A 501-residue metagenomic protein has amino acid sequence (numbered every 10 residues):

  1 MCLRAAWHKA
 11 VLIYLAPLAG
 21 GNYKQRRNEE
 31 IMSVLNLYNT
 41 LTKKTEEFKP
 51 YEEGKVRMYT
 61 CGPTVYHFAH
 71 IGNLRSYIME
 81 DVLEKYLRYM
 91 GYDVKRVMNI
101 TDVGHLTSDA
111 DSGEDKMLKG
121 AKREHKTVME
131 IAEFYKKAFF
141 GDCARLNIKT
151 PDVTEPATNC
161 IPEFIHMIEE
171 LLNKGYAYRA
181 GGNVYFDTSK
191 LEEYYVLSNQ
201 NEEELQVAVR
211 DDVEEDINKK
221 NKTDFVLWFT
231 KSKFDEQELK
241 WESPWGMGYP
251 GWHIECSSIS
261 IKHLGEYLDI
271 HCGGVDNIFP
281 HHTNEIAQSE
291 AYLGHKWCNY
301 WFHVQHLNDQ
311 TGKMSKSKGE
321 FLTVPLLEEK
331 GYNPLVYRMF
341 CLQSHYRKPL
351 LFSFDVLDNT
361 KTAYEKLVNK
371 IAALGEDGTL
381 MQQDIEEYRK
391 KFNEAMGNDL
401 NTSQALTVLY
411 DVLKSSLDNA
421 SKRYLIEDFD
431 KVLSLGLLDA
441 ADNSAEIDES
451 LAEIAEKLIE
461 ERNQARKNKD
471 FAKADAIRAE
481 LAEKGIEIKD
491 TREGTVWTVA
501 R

Functional and structural regions predicted by a protein language model:
I13-I31: Short, Lys/Arg-enriched N-terminal segments with co-localized hydrophobic residues within the first ~10-30 amino acids
G21, I31-Y66, D81, G141 (+1 more regions): Alpha-helical recognition segments enriched in aromatics with Gly/Pro capping that present substrate-recognition
T42-T45, Y51-N147, E493-W497: N-terminal, positively charged nucleic-acid-binding surface of large information/translation enzymes
D93-K95, G175-G181, S416, E487-K489: Short, well-structured beta-strand/strand-turn elements
V97-G104, A132-F139, K149-F164, G182-L191: Short, glycine/charge-rich beta-strand/loop segments that flank catalytic centers and engage negatively charged groups
K313-K316, F321-R501: Structural preference for alpha-helix termini/caps and helix-kink/transition segments
